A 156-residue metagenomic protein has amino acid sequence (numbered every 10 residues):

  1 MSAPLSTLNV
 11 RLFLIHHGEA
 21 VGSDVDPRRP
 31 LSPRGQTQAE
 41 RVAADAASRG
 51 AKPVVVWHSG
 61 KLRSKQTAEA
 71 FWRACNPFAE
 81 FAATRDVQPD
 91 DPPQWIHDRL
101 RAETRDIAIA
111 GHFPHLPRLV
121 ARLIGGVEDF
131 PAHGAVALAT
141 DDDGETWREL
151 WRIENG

Functional and structural regions predicted by a protein language model:
M1-V10, S48, D142, N155-G156: Short, low-complexity, intrinsically disordered N-terminal peptides in bacterial proteins
T7-R85, P89-D91, L116, G126-V136: Active-site-proximal alpha-helix that buttresses catalytic centers in soluble enzyme cores
R49-K52, R101-R105: Glycine-rich phosphate-binding loop signature in dinucleotide/nucleotide-binding domains
A74-C75, R99-L100, G144: Short alpha-helix boundary/capping motifs
A102-G134: Non-DNA-binding regulatory cores of transcription-related proteins, predominantly C-terminal effector-binding
I124-G156: Domain-level recognition of soluble alpha/beta enzyme cores, biased toward histidine phosphatases/phosphomutases
